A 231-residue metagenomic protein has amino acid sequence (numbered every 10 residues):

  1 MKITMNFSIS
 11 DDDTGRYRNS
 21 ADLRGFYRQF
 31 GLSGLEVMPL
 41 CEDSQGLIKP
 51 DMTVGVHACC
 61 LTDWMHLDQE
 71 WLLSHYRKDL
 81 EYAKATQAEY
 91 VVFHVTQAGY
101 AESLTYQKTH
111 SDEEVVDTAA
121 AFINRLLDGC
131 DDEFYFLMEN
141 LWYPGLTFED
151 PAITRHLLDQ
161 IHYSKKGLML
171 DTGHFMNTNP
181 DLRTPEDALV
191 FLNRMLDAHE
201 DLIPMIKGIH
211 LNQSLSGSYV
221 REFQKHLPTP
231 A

Functional and structural regions predicted by a protein language model:
M1, R77, E81-E89, A121 (+2 more regions): Histidine-acidic metal/acid-base catalytic patches
M1-K84: N-terminal pre-domain/capping segments
K2-I9, S33-V37, M52-A58, V91-F93 (+3 more regions): Hydrophobic faces of well-ordered beta-strands that scaffold small-molecule active sites in alpha/beta enzyme cores
I9-D11, P39-D43, A58-T62, Q97-G99 (+3 more regions): Active-site-proximal loop/turn and secondary-structure-junction residues that shape catalytic pockets, frequently
D11-R18, M65-E70, A101-D112, L146-T147 (+2 more regions): Short, flexible/disordered intra-domain loops and linkers
R24-F26, L47, E81, L126 (+2 more regions): Leucine-rich repeat
Q29, I48-D51, D131, Y163-S164 (+1 more regions): Short, well-ordered coil/turn elements that cap or connect secondary structure elements
D68-G167, N177: Active-site acidic/histidine proton-transfer and metal-coordination neighborhood in alpha/beta enzyme cores
